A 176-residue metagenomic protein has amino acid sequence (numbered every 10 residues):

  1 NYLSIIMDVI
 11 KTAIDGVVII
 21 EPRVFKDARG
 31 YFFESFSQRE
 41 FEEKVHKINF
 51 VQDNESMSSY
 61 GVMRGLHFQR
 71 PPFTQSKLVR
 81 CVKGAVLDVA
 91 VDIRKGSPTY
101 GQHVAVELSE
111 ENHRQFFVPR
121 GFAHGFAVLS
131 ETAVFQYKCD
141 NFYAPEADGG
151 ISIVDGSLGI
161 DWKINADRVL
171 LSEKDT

Functional and structural regions predicted by a protein language model:
I6-R114, S130-T132, C139-T176: Non-catalytic, conserved peripheral segments adjacent to functional cores
F116, H124-L129: Short beta-strand His + acidic residue motifs that chelate non-heme Fe in jelly-roll/DSBH and cupin folds
